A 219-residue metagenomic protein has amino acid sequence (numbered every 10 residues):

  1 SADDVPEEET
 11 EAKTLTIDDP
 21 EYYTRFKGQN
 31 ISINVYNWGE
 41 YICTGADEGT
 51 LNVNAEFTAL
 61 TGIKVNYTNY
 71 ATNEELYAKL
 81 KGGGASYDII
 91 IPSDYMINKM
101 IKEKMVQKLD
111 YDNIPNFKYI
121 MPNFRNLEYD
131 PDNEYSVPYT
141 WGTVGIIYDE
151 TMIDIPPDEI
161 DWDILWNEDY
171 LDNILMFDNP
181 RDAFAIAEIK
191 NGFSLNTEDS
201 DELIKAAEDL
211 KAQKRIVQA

Functional and structural regions predicted by a protein language model:
V5-K99: Early extracytoplasmic/lumenal segment of secretory-pathway proteins
N34-T50, A85-Q218: Extracytoplasmic ligand-binding site segments that recognize negatively charged/polar headgroups
